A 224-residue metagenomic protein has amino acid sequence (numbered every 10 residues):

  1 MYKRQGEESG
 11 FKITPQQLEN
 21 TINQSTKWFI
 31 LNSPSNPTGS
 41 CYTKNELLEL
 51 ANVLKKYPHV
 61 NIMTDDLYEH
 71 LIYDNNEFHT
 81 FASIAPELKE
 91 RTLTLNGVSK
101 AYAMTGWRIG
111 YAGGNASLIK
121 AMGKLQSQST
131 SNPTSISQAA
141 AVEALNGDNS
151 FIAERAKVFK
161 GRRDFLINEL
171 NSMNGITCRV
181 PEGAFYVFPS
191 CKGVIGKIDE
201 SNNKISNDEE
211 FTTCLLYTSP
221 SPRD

Functional and structural regions predicted by a protein language model:
M1, S33-N36: Flexible low-complexity scaffold tracts in large eukaryotic assembly proteins
M1-Q5, Y217-D224: Conserved small/polar residues in nucleotide/adenosyl-binding loops
E7, F159-K160, G175-C214: Conserved PLP-binding catalytic core of the aspartate aminotransferase-like
E8-S25, P37-H59, Y68-M104: Active-site pre-lysine segment of PLP-dependent enzymes
I30-N32, M63-D66, N96, R108 (+2 more regions): Short beta-strand segments
L47, F78, I119, S137-Q138 (+1 more regions): A general structural signal for well-ordered alpha-helical segments in protein cores
A85-K160, D164-M173, T177: Conserved core segment of the aminotransferase class I/II
